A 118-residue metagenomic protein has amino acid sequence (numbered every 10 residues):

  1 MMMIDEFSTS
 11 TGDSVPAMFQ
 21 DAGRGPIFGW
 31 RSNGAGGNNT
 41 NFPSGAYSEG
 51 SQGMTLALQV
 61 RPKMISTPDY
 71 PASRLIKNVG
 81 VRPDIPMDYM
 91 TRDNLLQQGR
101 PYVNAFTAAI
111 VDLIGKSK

Functional and structural regions predicted by a protein language model:
M1-K118: C-terminal "post-core" interaction segments
